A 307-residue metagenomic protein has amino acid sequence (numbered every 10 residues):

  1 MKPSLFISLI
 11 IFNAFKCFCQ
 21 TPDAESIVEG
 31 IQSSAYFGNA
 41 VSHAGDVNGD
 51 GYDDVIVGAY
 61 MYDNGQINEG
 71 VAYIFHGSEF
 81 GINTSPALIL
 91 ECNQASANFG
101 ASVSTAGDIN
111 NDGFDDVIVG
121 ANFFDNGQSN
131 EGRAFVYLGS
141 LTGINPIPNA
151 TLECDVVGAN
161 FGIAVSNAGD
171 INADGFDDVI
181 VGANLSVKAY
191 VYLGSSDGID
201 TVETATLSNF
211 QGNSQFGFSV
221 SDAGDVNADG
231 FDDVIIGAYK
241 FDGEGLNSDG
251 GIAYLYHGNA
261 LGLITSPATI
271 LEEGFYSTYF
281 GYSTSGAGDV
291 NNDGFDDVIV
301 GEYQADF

Functional and structural regions predicted by a protein language model:
M1-P22: Bacterial Sec-dependent N-terminal signal peptides
F18-F307: Conserved beta-strand/short-helix segments that make up beta-rich extracellular adhesion/recognition modules
